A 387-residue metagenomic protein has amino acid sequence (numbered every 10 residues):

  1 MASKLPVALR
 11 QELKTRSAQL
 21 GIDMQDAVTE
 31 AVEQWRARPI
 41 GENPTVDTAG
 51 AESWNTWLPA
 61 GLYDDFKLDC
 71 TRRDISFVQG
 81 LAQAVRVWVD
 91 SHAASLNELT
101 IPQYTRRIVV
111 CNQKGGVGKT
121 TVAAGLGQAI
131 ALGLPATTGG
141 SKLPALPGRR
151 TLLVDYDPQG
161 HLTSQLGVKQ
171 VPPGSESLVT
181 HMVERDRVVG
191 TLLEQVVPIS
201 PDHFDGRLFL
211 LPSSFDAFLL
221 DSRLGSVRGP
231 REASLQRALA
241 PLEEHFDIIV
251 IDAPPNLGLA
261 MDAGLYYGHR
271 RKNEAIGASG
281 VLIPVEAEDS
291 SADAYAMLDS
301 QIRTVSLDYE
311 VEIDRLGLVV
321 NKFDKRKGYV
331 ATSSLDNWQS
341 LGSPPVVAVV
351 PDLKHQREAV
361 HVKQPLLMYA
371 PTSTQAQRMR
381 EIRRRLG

Functional and structural regions predicted by a protein language model:
M1-L9, S17, A37-A60: Short Lys/Arg-rich basic patches
S3-L5, L13, G21-E33, L58 (+2 more regions): Short amphipathic alpha-helical segments
V89-I101: Pre-Walker A adenine-sensing motif
Q103-P158: Walker A/P-loop phosphate-binding motif and the immediately C-terminal alpha-helix
L134-L210, V347: Phosphate-binding loop that captures ATP/GTP phosphates
V189-A263: Cytosolic-facing regulatory segments adjacent to core modules
M261-D289: Inter-motif core of Ras-like GTPase G domains
K322-Y369: Beta-strand-loop-alpha "switch" segments that mediate conformational coupling across diverse proteins
